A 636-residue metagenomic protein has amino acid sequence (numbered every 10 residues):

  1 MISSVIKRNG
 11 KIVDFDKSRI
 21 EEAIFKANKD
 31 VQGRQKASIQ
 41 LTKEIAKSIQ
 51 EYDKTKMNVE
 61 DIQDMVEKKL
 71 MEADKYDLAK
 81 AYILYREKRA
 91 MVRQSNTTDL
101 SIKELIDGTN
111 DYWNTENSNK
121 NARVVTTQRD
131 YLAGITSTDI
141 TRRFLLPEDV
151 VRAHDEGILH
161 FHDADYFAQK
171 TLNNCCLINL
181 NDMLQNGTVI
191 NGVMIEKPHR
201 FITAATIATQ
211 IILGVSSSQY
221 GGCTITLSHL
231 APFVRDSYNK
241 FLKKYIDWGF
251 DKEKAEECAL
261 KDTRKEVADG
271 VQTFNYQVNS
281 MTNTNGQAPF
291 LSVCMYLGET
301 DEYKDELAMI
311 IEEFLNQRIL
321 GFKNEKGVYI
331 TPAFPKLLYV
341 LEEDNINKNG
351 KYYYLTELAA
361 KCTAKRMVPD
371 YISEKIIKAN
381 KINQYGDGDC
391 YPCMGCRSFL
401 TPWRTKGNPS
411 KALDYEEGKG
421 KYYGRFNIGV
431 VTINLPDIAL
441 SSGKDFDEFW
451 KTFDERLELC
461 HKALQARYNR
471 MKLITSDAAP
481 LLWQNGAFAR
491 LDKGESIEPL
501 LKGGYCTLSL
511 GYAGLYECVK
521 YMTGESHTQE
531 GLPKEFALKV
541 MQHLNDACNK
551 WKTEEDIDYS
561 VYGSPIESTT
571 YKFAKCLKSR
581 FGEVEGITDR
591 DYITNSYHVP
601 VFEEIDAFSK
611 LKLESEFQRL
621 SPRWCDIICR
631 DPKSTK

Functional and structural regions predicted by a protein language model:
M1-D107: Charged, amphipathic alpha-helical regulatory modules used for macromolecular assembly or allosteric control
D14-F15, Y505-S509: Short, conserved micro-motifs enriched in small and acidic residues
I20, I24, L230, V234 (+1 more regions): Buried hydrophobic packing segments
E22, K43, K47, K462 (+2 more regions): Generic structural signal for well-ordered, non-membrane alpha-helices
F25, K29, A46, Q50 (+3 more regions): A broad detector of the eukaryotic-type serine/threonine protein kinase catalytic domain
M91-V92, T98-G504, E525-S526, E530-K636: Conserved catalytic cores of very large enzyme subunits
M295, L508-Y521, Q542: Contiguous, well-ordered alpha-helical segments that form the cores/surfaces of helical PPI scaffolds
